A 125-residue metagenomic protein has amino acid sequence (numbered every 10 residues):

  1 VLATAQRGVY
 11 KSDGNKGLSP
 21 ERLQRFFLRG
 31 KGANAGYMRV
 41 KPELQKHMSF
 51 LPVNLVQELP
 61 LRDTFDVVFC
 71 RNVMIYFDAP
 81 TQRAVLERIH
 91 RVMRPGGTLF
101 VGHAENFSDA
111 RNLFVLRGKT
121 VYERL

Functional and structural regions predicted by a protein language model:
V1-F69, V73-T81, N106-S108: Extended basic-aromatic, gly/pro-enriched interface segments that bind polyanionic ligands
Y10-K11, V85-E87, R117-G118: Glycine-rich, phosphate-binding/catalytic loops in enzymes
K41-E43, V92, V115: Generic structural signal for beta-strand residues in well-ordered domains
V67, S108-L125: Core SAM-dependent methyltransferase catalytic element
R83-P95: A short glycine-rich, Lys/Arg-flanked "PGG" loop and its adjoining helix->strand segment in the class I
P95-H103: Conserved beta-strand signature within the Rossmann-like core of class I S-adenosyl-L-methionine
